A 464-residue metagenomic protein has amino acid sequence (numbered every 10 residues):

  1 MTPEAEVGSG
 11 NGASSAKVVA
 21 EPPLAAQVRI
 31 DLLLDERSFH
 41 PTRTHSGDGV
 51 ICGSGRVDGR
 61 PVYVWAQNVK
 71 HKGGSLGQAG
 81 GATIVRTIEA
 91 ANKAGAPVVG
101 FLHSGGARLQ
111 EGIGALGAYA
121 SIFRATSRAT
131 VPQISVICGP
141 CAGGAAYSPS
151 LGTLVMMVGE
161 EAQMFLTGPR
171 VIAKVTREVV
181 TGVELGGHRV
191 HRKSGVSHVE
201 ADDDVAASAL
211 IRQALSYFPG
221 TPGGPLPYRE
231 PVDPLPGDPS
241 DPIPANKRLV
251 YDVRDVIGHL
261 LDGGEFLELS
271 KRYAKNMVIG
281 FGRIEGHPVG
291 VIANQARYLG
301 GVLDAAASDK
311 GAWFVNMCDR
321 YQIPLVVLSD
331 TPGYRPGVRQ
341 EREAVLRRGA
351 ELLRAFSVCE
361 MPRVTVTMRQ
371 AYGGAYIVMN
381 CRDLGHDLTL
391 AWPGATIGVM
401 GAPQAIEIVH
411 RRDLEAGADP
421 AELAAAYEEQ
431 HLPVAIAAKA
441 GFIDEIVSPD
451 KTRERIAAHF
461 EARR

Functional and structural regions predicted by a protein language model:
M1-R464: Ligand-binding clefts of soluble mixed alpha/beta catalytic domains
